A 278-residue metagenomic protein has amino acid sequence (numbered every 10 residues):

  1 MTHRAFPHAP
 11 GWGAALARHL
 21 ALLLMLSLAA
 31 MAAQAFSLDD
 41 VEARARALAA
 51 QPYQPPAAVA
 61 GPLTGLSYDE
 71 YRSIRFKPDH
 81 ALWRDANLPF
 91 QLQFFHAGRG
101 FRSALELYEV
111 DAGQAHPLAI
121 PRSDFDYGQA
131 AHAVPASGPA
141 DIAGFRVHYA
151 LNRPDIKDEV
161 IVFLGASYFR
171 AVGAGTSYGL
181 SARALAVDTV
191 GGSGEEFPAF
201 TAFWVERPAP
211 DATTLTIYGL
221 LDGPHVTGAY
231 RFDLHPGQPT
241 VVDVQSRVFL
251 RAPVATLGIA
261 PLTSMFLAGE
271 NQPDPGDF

Functional and structural regions predicted by a protein language model:
T2-A21: Bacterial N-terminal signal peptides that target proteins for export
R18-A30: Bacterial N-terminal signal peptides
A32-S37: Boundary at the C-terminal end of the N-terminal hydrophobic targeting segment
A49-G191: Solvent-exposed N-terminal domain segments of exported/luminal and surface proteins
D111, R122, G219-G223, P236 (+2 more regions): A mature extracytoplasmic/lumenal domain signature
A112-Q114, R207-D211, P236-P239, A252: A short, structured loop/turn motif at beta-sheet edges
G179-H235: Extended, loop-rich substrate-binding clefts of extracytoplasmic carbohydrate-active enzymes
R231-D277: Acidic (Asp/Glu-rich), glycine- and aromatic
